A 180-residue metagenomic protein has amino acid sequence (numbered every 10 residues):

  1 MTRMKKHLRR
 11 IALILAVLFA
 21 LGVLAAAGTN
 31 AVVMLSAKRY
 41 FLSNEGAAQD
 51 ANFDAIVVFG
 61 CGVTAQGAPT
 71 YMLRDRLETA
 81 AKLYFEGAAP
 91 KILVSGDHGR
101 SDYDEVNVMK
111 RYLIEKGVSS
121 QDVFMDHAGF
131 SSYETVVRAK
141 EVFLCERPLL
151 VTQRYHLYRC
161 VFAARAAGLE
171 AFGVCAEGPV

Functional and structural regions predicted by a protein language model:
T2, L8-R9, D75, E146: Short, intrinsically disordered low-complexity segments
R3-G46: N-terminal type II signal-anchor transmembrane helix that functions as the membrane-insertion/stop-transfer segment
A31-V180: A structural signal for short, hydrophobic/glycine-enriched beta-strand patches
